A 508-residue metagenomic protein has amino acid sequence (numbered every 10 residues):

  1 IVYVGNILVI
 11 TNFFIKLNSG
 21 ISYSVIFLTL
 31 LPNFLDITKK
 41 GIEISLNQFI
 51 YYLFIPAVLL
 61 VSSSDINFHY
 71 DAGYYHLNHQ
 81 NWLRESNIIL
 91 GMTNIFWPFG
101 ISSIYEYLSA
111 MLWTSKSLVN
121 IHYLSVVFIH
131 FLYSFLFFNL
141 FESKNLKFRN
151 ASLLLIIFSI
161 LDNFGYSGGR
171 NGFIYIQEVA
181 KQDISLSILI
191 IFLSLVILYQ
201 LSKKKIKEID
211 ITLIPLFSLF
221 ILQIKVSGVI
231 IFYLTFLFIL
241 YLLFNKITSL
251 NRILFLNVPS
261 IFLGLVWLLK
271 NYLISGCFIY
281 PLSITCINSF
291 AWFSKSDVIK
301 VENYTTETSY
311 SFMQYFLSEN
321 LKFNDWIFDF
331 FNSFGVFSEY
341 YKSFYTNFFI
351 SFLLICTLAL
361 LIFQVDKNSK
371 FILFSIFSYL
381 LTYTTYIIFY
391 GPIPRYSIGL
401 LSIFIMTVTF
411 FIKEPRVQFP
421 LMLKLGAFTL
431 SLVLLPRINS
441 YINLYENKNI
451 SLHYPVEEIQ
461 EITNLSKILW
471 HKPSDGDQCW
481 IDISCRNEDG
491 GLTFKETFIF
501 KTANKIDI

Functional and structural regions predicted by a protein language model:
I1-I42: Membrane-embedded, hydrophobic transmembrane alpha-helices
I7-N12, D210-L237, F262, G276 (+1 more regions): Membrane-interface alpha helices of multi-pass inner-membrane proteins
L53, F148-G165, L213-F217, I350-L360 (+1 more regions): Transmembrane alpha-helix segments characteristic of polytopic inner-membrane glycan-assembly/cell-envelope
L59-L155, Y175-Q177: Active-site lumenal/periplasmic loops and adjacent helix-entry segments of GT-C-fold, multi-pass membrane
S64-N67, L108, I253-Y340: Membrane-lumen/periplasm interface segments of specific transmembrane helices in polyprenyl phosphate-linked
I129-N145, L321-K370: Hydrophobic, aromatic-rich transmembrane alpha-helices and their immediate juxtamembrane boundary segments
K207-S218, F232, F236, I253-I261 (+2 more regions): Signature aromatic-anchored transmembrane alpha helix within multi-pass, membrane-resident enzymes that catalyze glycan
N288-W326, M422-I508: Intrinsically disordered, polar/acidic, low-complexity terminal segments
